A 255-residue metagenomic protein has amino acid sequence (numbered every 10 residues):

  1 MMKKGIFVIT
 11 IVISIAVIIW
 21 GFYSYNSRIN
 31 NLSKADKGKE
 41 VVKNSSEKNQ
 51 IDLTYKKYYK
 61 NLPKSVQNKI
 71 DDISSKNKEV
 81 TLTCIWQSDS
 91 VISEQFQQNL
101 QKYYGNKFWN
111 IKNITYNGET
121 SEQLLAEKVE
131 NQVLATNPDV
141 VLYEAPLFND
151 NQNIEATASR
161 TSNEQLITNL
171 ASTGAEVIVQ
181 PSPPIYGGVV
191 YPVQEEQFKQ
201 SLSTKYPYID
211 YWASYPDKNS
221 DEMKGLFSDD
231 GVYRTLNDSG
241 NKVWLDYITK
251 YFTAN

Functional and structural regions predicted by a protein language model:
M1-V80, T253-N255: N-terminal secretory targeting modules
V66-N68, E122-V133, R160-L166: Alpha-helical scaffolding within the catalytic cores of extracellular/periplasmic polymer-degrading hydrolases
I73, N77-N153: Conserved SGNH/GDSL esterase-like catalytic core that processes O-acyl groups on lipids and polysaccharides
I85, D89-S93, E122-A126, Q152-R160 (+2 more regions): Solvent-exposed, acidic/flexible segments
E94-Q98, N131, T161-E164, T168 (+4 more regions): Solvent-exposed, polar/charged alpha-helical surfaces in well-ordered, non-transmembrane soluble domains, broadly
A126-N137, T168, D229, T249 (+1 more regions): Short, well-structured alpha-helical segments in soluble
E144-A145, I167-E196: Active-site segments of SGNH/GDSL-like serine hydrolases that catalyze O-acetyl group transfer/hydrolysis on lipids
G188-N255: Catalytic His-Asp segment of secreted/periplasmic serine-dependent ester chemistry enzymes
